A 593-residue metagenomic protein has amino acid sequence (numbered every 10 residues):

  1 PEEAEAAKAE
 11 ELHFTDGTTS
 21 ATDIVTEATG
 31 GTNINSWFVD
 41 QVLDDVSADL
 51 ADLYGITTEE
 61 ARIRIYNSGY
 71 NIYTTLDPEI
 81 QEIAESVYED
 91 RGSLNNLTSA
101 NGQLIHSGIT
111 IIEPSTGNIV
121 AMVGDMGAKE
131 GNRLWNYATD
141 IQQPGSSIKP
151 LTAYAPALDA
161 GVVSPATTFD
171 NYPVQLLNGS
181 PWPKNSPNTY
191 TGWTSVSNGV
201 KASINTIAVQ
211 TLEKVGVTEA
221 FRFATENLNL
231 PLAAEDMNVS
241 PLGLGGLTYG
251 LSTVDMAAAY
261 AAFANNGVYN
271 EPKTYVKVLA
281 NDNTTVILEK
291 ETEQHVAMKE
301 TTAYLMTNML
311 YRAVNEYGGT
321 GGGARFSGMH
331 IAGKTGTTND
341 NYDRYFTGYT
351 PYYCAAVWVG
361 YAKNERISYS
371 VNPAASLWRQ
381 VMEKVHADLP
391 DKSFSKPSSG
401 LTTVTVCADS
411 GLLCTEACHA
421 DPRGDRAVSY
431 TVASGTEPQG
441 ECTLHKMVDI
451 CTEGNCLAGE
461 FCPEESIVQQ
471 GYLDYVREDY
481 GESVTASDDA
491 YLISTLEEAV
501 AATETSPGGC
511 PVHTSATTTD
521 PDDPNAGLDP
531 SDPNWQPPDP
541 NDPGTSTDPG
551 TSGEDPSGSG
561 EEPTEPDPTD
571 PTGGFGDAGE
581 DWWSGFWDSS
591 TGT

Functional and structural regions predicted by a protein language model:
P1-A4, A9-G17, L43, S47 (+13 more regions): Sec-exported extracytoplasmic/periplasmic mature domains
P1-T75, E82, E226-N227, P231 (+2 more regions): Non-catalytic, structured segments within soluble enzyme domains
E2-A7, T58-A61, I72, S93-H106 (+5 more regions): Surface-exposed patches in mature extracellular/periplasmic domains of secreted proteins
T74-L97, T110-I111, M122-G124, K129-D140 (+3 more regions): A penicillin-recognizing enzyme superfamily signal
A84, G117, Q142-N171, G199 (+4 more regions): Active-site SXXK
V162-A220, Y269, N281-R312: Conserved catalytic neighborhood of penicillin-recognizing serine enzymes
P181-N185, G216-A258: Mid-domain, small-residue-enriched loop/turn segments at the edges of structured enzyme/sensor domains
I331-A332, G336-T593: Soluble, non-transmembrane domains of envelope/secretory-pathway proteins that act on or interact with carbohydrate
